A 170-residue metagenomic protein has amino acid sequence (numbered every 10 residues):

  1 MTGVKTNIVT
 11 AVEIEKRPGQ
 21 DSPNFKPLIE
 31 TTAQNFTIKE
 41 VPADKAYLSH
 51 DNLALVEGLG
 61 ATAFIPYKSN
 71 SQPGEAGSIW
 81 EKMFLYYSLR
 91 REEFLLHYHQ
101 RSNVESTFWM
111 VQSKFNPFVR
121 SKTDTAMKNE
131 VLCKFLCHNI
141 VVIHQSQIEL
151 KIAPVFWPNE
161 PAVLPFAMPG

Functional and structural regions predicted by a protein language model:
M1-L59, P73, F135, I152: Polybasic low-complexity intrinsically disordered regions
V4, A11, N35, M83-Y86 (+2 more regions): Generic signal for short, ordered secondary-structure residues within or immediately flanking folded domains
V9, A63-Y67, S146: Proline-rich low-complexity regions
E13-E15, E30, E40, E57 (+7 more regions): Glutamate identity and glutamate-enriched acidic tracts
R17, K68, I140-V141: Generic structural motif
D21, I29-T31, T62, S69 (+4 more regions): A generic membrane alpha-helix/interface feature
K45-S113: Helix-centered, glycine/charged polyanion-binding patches within enzymatic domains that contact phosphate-containing
R90-G170: Basic, amphipathic alpha-helical segments enriched in Lys/Arg and hydrophobic/aromatic residues
